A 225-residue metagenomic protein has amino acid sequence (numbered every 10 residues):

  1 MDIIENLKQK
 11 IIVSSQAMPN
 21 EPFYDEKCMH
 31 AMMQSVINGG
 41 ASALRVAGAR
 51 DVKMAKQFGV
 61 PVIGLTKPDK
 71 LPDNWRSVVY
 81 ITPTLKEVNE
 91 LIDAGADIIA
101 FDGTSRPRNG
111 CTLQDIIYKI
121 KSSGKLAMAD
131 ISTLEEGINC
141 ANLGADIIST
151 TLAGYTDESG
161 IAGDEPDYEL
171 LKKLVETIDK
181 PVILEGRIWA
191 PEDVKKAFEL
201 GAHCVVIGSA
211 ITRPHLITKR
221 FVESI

Functional and structural regions predicted by a protein language model:
M1-K86, E135-G144: Conserved N-terminal beta1-alpha1 strand-loop-helix module at the mouth
D2-N6, I92-D93, K119-K121, V175-T177 (+1 more regions): Solvent-exposed alpha-helices and their adjacent loops that cap or buttress functional pockets in soluble metabolic
L7-K10, F58-V60, G95-A96, S123 (+2 more regions): Short coil/turn connectors at secondary-structure junctions
Q9-S15, L44, V62-T66, I99-F101 (+4 more regions): Hydrophobic faces of well-ordered beta-strands that scaffold small-molecule active sites in alpha/beta enzyme cores
Q16-M18, N38-G39, T66, K70-L71 (+3 more regions): Glycine-rich phosphate-binding active-site loops on the catalytic face of alpha/beta enzymes
N20-P22, G40-A41, W75-V79, S105-R106 (+3 more regions): Short, flexible loop segments at the rims of nucleotide/cofactor-binding pockets, characterized by
P22-E26, R45-G64, V79-P83, G103-I120 (+4 more regions): Active-site-adjacent beta->alpha loops and helix N-cap segments on the catalytic face of soluble alpha/beta enzymes
M29, D73-V78, P83-D93, S132-G144 (+2 more regions): Catalytic cores of alpha/beta
